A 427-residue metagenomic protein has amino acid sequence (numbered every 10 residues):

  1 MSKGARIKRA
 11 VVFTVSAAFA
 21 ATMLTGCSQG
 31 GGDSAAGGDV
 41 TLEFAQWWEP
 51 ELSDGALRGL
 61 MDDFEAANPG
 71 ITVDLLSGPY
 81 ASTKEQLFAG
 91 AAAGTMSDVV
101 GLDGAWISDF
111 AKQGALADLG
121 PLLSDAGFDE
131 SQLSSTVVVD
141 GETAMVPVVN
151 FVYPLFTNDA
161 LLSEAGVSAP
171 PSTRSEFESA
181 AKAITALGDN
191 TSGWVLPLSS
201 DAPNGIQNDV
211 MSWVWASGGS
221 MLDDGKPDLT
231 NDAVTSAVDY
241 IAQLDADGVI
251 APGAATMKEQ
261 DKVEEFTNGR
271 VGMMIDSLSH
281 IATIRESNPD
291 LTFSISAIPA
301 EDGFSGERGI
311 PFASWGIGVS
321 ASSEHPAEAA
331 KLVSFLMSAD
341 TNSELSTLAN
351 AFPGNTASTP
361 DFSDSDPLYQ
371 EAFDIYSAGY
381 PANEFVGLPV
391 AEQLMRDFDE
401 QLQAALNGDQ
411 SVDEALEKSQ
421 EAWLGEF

Functional and structural regions predicted by a protein language model:
S2-S108, P289, D302-F304, E328 (+2 more regions): Conserved N-terminal structural module of periplasmic/extracytoplasmic solute-binding proteins
D62, S163-A165, D239, A246-D247 (+2 more regions): Extracytoplasmic/periplasmic substrate-recognition and gating elements
P79, G104-Y153, G205-I206, A216 (+5 more regions): Hinge/lid segment of periplasmic solute-binding proteins
S97-D98, A126-L162, S192, G306-G309 (+1 more regions): A structural signal for short loop-to-beta-strand junctions that line the ligand-binding cleft of periplasmic/secreted
A117-S131, G193-N204, A216-S236, R285-N288 (+4 more regions): Short, solvent-exposed loop/beta-turn-alpha elements that line the ligand-binding surface or hinge of extracytoplasmic
A144-V148, Y153, E178-P227: Extracytoplasmic/periplasmic solute-binding protein
A181-K182, D224-A254: Glycine-centered hinge/linker elements that transmit conformational signals in sensory and ligand-binding systems
G354, E371-A422: C-terminal capping/gating helix-and-loop segments adjacent to ligand/active sites or protein-protein/ligand interfaces
